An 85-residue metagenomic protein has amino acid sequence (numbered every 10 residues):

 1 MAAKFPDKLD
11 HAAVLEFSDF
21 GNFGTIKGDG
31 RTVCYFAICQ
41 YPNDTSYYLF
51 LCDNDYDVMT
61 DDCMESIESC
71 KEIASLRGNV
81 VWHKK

Functional and structural regions predicted by a protein language model:
M1-G30: Negatively charged, low-complexity tracts enriched in Asp/Glu with abundant Ser/Thr
L9-D10, C34, K71: Short, intrinsically disordered, low-complexity terminal segments
H11, F17, L51-D53, S66: Generic detector of low-complexity/intrinsically disordered segments and short hydrophobic N-terminal stretches
R31-M59: Short aromatic-glycine-(Arg/Gly/Cys) micro-motifs in beta-strand/loop hairpins
D53-K85: Mixed-charge, Lys/Arg-enriched low-complexity segments
